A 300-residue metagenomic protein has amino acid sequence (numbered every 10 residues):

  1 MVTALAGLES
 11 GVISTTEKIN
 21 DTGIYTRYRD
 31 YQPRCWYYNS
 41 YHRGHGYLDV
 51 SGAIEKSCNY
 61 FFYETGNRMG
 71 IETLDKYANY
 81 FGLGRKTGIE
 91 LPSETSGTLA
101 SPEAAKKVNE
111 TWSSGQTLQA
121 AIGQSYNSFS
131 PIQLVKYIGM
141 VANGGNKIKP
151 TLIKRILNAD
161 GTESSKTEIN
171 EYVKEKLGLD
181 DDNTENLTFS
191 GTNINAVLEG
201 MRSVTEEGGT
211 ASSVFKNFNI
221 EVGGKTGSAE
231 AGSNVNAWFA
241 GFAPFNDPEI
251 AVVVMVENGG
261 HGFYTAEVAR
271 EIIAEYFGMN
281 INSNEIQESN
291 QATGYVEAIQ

Functional and structural regions predicted by a protein language model:
V2-V254, V296-Q300: Beta-lactam-recognizing serine transpeptidase/beta-lactamase-like catalytic domain environment
L134, H261-R270: Short, charged, low-complexity patches
E163-S165, K176-G178, R270-Q300: Short, gly/Ser/Thr-rich active-site loops of penicillin-recognizing serine hydrolases
V256-G259: Ligand-site clamp/hinge motif
